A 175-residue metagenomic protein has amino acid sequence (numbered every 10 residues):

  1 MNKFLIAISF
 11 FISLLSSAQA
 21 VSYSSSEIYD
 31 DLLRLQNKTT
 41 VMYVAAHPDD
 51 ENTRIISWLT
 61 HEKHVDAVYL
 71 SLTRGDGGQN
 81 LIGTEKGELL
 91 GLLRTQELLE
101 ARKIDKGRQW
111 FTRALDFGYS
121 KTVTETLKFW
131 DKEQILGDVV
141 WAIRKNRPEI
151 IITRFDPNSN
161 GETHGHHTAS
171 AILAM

Functional and structural regions predicted by a protein language model:
L5-S16: Bacterial N-terminal signal peptides
Q19-K145, T168-M175: Active-site rim/loop-helix segments in enzyme catalytic domains that contact anionic ligands
I135, V139-G161: Proline-aspartate-enriched helix->loop->beta-strand connector
N158-S170: Active-site loop-helix segments enriched in His/Asp/Glu that coordinate and activate a nucleophilic water at divalent
